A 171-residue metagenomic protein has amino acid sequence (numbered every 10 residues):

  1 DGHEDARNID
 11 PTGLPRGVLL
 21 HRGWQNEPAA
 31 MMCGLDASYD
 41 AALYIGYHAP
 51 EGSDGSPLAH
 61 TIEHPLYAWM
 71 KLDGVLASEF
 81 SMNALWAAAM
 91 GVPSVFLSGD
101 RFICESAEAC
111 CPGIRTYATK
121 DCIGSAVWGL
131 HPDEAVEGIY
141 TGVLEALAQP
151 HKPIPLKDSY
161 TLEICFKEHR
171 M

Functional and structural regions predicted by a protein language model:
D1, A42-Y47, L97-S98, C165: Short beta-strand segments
G2, R7-N8: A short aromatic-anchored loop/beta-hairpin motif
L14-L35: A glycine-rich helix N-cap at a beta->alpha junction
W24-P28, H48, K120-G124: Short, acidic/turn-prone active-site loops that include or flank metal/cofactor- and phosphate-binding residues
E51-K71: A short, glycine/acidic-enriched catalytic loop
H64-M90, F96-I103: Active-site glycine-rich loop that binds ribose-phosphate moieties when present
A89-S94, S98-G142: Active-site rim beta-loop-alpha module in soluble metabolic enzymes
Y140-M171: C-terminal accessory domains and tails appended to enzymatic cores
